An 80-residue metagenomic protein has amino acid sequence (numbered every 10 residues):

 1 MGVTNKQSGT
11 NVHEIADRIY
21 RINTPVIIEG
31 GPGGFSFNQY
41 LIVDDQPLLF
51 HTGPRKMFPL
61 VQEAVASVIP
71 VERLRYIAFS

Functional and structural regions predicted by a protein language model:
N5-E72: Conserved beta-strand hairpin/beta-sheet module of binuclear metal-dependent hydrolase folds, prominently
R73-S80: Metallo-beta-lactamase
